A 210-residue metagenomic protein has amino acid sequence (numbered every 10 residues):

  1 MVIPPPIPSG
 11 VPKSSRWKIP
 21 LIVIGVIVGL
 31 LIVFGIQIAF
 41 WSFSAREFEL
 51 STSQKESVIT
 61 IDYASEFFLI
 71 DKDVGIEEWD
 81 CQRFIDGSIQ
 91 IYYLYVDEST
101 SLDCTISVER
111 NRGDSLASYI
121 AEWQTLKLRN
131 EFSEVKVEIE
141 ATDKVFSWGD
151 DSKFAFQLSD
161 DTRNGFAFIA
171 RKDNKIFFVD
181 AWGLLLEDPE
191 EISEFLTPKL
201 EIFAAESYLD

Functional and structural regions predicted by a protein language model:
M1-S15: Low-complexity, intrinsically disordered extramembrane tails and loops of integral membrane proteins
K13-V23: N-terminal export and membrane-targeting signals
I22-I38: Hydrophobic membrane-insertion alpha-helices, especially the h-region of bacterial N-terminal signal peptides
G35-D103, E131-S147, L200-A204, L209-D210: N-terminal "mature-domain start" segment
A45-L50, V135-D210: A short, solvent-exposed beta-edge/loop patch
E98-T105, G113-Y119, T162-G165, F178 (+1 more regions): Short, surface-exposed beta-strand/loop "edge" segments at domain boundaries and coil↔beta transitions
C104-E140, F195: Long, charged/polar, surface-exposed segments that mediate recognition or autoinhibition
